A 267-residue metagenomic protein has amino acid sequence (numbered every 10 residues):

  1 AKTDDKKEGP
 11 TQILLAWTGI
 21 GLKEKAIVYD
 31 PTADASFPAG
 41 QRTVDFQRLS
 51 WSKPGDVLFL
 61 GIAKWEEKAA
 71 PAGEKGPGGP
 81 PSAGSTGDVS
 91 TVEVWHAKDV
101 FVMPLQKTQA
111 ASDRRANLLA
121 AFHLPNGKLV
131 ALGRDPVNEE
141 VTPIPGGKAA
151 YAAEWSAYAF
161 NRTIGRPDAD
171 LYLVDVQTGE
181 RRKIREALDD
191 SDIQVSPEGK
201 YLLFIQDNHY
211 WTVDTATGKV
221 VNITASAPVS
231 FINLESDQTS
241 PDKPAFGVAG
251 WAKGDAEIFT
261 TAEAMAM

Functional and structural regions predicted by a protein language model:
A1-M267: Beta-propeller folds
